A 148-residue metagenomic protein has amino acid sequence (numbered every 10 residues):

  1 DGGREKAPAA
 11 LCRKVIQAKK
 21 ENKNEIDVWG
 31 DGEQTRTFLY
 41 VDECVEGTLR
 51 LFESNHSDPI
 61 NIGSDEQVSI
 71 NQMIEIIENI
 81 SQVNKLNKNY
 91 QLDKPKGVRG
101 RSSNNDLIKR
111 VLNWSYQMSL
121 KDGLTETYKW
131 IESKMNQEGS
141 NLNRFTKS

Functional and structural regions predicted by a protein language model:
D1-R4: Active-site "gating" loop of Rossmann-like NAD(P)-dependent oxidoreductase/epimerase domains
A7: Mid-domain beta-loop-alpha active-site segment that forms a flexible, acidic cofactor/metal-binding surface
A10-L11, V15-S148: C-terminal substrate-binding subdomain of Rossmann-fold SDR/epimerase-dehydratase oxidoreductases
